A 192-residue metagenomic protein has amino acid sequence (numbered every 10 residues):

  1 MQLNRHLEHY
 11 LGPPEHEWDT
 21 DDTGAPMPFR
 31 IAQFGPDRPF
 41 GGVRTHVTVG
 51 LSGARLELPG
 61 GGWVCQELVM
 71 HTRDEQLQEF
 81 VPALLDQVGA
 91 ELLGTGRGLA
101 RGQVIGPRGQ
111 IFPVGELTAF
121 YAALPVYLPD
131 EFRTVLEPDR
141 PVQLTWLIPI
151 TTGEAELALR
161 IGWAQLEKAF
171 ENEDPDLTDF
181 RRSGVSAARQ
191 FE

Functional and structural regions predicted by a protein language model:
M1-C65, V69-E192: Acidic, proline/glycine-rich low-complexity IDRs
